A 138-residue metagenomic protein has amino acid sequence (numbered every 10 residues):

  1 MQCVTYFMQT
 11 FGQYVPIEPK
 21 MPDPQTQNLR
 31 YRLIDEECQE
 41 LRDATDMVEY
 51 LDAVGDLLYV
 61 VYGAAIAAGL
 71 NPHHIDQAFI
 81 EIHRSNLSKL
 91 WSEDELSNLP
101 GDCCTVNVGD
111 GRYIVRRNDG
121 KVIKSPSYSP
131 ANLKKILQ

Functional and structural regions predicted by a protein language model:
M1-Q138: Flexible "arm" and connector segments at domain edges
